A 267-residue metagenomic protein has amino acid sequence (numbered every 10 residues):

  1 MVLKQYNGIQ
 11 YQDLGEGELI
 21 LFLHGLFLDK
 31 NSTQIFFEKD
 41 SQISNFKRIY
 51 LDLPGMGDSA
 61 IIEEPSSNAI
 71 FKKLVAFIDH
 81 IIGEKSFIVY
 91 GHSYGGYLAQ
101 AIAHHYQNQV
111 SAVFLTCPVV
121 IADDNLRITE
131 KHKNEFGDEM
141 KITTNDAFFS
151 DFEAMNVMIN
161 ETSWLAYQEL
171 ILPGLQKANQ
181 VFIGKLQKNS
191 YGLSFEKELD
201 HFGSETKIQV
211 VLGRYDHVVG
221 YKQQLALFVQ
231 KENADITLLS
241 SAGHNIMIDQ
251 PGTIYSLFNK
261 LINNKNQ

Functional and structural regions predicted by a protein language model:
I9-A60: Conserved HGGG/HGGXW glycine-rich cap/lid loop of the alpha/beta-hydrolase fold
E38-S41, K207-A242, I248: Conserved loop-alpha-helix segment in the C-terminal half of the alpha/beta-hydrolase fold that carries the catalytic
I49-Y90: Active-site loop/oxyanion-hole signature of alpha/beta-hydrolase fold enzymes
F87-I88, S111-F114: Residue in the alpha/beta-hydrolase core beta-strand immediately N-terminal to the catalytic nucleophile
G91-G95, A99: Gly/Ala-rich beta-loop-alpha elbow adjacent to hydrolase catalytic centers
Q100, H104, V113-T143: Flexible "cap/lid" loop of the alpha/beta hydrolase fold
D124-L126, T144-F202: Conserved alpha/beta-hydrolase catalytic His-Asp/Glu region
A234-Q267: Catalytic active-site module of serine/aspartate enzymes centered on a nucleophile-bearing elbow/loop
